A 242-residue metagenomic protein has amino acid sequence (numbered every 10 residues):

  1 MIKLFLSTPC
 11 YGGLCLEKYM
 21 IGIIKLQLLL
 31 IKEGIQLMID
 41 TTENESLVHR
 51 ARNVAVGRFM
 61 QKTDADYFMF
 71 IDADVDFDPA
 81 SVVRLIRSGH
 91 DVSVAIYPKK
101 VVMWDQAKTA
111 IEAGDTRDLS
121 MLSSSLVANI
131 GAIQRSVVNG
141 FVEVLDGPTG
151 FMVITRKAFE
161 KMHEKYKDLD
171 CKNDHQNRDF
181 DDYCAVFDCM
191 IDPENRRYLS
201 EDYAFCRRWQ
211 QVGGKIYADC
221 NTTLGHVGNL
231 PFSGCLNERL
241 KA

Functional and structural regions predicted by a protein language model:
M1-S46, R50: N-proximal low-complexity "stem/linker" segments adjacent to membrane-targeting elements
F5, E164-A242: C-terminal catalytic/acceptor-binding lobe
I31, I86, Q210: Anion (oxyanion) recognition and catalysis
V48-R52, L126, D202: Conserved donor sugar-nucleotide recognition element shared by glycan-biosynthetic enzymes
N53-Y67: Active-site nucleotide-sugar/metal-binding loop of Leloir-type enzymes
V56, D78-M190: Conserved catalytic core of nucleotide-sugar-dependent glycosyltransferases
D64-D76: Short beta-strand-to-loop acidic/aromatic patch adjacent to the donor-nucleotide binding site
Y67, V92, I216: Short, Asp-centered acidic motifs that coordinate Mg2+ and/or phosphate in catalytic or ligand-binding sites
